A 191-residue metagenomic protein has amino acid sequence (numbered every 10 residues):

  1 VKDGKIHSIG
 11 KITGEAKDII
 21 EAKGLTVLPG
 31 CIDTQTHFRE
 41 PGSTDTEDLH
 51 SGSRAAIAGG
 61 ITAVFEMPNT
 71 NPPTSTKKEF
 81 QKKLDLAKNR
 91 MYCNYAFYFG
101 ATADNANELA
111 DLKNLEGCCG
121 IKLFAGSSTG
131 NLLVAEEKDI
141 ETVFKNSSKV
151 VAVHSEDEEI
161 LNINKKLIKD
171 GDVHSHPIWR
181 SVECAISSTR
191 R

Functional and structural regions predicted by a protein language model:
V1-P29: Histidine-rich, glycine-flanked metal-binding segment
L25-R90: Metal-associated gating/positioning segment near the N- to mid-region
G30-T36, V64-E66, Y95-F99, C119-L123 (+1 more regions): Hydrophobic faces of well-ordered beta-strands that scaffold small-molecule active sites in alpha/beta enzyme cores
T34-E47, T70, C93-N105, L132 (+1 more regions): Active-site mouth loops of central-metabolism enzymes
D45-S53, A103-N114, R191: Short, acidic/polar
G59-I61, D85-Y92, E158-R190: Active-site gating loops and adjacent loop-to-helix segments of metal-dependent hydrolytic enzymes
N89, C93-T142: Active-site gating/metal-coordination segments in enzymes
I121, N131-V153, D157-E159, S181-S188: Metal-dependent enolase-superfamily TIM-barrel catalytic cores that perform enediolate-based chemistry
